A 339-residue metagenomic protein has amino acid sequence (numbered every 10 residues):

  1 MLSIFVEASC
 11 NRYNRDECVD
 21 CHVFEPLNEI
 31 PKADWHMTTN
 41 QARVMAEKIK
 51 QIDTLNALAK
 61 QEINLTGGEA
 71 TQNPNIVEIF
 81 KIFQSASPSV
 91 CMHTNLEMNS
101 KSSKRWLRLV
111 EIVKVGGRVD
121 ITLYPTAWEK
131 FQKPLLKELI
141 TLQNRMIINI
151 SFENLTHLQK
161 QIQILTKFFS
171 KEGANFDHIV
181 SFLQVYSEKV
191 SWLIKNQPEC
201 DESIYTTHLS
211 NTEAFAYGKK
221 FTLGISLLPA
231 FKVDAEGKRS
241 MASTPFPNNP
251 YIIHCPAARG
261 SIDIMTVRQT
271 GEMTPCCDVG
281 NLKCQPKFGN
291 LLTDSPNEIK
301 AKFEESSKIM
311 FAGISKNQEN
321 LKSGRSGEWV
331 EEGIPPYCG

Functional and structural regions predicted by a protein language model:
M1-F5, N14, D53-L58, P250 (+2 more regions): N-terminal [4Fe-4S]-dependent radical SAM core
M1-V44, C284: Canonical Radical SAM [4Fe-4S] cluster-binding loop centered on the CxxxCxxC motif and its immediate flanking residues
V6, T66-G67: A secondary-structure boundary/capping signal
S9-N11, A70, E97-M98, T126 (+6 more regions): Short, solvent-exposed loop/turn segments at secondary-structure junctions
D16, F24-L27, P198-L209, L282-Q285 (+1 more regions): Secreted/processed peptides and extracellular or luminal domains of membrane proteins
C21-F24, E272-M273, D278-G339: Flexible mid-to-C-terminal extensions adjoining Fe-S/redox cofactors in radical SAM and related proteins
T39-T66, N73-D201: Radical SAM/AdoMet-radical enzyme domain recognition
Q159-V279, K316-C338: A C-terminal junction/extension of Radical SAM enzymes
